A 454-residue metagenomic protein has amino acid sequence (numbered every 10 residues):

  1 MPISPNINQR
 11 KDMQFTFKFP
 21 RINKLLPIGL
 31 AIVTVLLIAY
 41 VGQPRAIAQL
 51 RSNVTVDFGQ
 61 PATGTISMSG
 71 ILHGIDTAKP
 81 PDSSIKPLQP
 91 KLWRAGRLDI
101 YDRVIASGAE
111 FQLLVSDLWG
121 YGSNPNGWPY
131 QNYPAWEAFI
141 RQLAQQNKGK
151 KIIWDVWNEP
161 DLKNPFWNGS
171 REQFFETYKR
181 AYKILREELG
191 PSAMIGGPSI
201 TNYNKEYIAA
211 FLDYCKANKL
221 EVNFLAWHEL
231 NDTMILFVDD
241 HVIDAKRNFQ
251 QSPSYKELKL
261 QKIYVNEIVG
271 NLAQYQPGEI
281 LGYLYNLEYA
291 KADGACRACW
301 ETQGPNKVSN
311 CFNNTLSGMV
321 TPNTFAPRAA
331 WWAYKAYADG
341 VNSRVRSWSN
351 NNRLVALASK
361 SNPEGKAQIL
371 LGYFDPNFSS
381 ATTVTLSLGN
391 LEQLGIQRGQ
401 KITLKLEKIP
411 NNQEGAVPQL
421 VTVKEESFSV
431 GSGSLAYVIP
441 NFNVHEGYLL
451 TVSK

Functional and structural regions predicted by a protein language model:
T16-L30: N-terminal Sec-pathway targeting helices
Q49-L98: Boundary/entry segment of secreted carbohydrate-active catalytic domains
I71, L88-I235: Substrate-binding cleft and catalytic face of glycoside hydrolase catalytic domains, especially the flexible beta-alpha
Y101, L230-P277: Glycoside hydrolase catalytic-domain groove-lining segments
A181-I208, E229, P253-N271, A292-P305: Aromatic-lined carbohydrate-recognition surfaces of secreted/lumenal glycan-active proteins
A273-K366, Y373: Aromatic/acidic polysaccharide-binding cleft in carbohydrate-active enzymes
N351-I402, E407-N411: Carbohydrate-binding surface patches
Q419-K454: C-terminal beta-strand-rich structural cap/linker in extracellular carbohydrate-active enzymes
